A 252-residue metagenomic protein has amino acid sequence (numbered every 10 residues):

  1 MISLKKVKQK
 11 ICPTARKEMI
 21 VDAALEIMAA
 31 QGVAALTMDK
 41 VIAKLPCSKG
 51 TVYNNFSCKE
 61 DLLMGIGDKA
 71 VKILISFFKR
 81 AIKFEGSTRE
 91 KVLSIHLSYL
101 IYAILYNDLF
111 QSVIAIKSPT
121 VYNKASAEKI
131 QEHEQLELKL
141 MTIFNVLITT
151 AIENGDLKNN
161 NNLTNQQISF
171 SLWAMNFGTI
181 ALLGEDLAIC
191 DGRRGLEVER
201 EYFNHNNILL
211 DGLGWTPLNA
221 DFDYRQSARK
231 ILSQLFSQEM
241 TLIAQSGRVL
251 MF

Functional and structural regions predicted by a protein language model:
M1-Q31, A35-K44, D61-M64: Basic, helix-initiating cap at the start of DNA-binding domains
I2, T142, V146-N154, G178-F252: C-terminal peripheral helix-coil segments that are non-catalytic and often amphipathic
I20-M28, A70, F78, Y99: Short hydrophobic clusters on alpha-helical segments that form packing/core surfaces in small helical domains
L45-F56: Short hydrophobic/aromatic patch on the recognition helix
L62-I73, V113: Alpha-helical DNA-contacting segments of helix-turn-helix folds
G65, K79-L109, Q131, K139 (+2 more regions): Hydrophobic alpha-helical connector segments
A81-E85, K117-V121, L183-C190: Secondary-structure edge/capping motif, primarily at the C-terminal ends of alpha-helices and the immediately following
D108-V146, D156-S169, R193-G195: Short secondary-structure transition hinges
